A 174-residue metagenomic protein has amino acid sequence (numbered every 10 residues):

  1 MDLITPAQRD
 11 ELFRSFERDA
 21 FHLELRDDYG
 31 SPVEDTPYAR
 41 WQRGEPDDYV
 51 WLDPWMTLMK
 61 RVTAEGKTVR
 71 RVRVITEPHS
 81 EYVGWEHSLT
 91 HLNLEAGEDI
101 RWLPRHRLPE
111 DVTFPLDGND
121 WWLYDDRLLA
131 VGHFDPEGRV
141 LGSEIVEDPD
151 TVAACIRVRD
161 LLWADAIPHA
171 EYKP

Functional and structural regions predicted by a protein language model:
M1-W41, E45-P174: PLD/PLD-like phosphodiesterase catalytic module centered on the HKD motif
